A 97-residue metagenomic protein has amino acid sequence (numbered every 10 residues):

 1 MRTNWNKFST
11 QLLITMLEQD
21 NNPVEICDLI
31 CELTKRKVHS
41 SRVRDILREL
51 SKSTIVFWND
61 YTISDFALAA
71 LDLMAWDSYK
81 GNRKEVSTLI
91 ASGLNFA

Functional and structural regions predicted by a protein language model:
M1-W5, V24-H39, D60-D77: Structural detector for internal amphipathic alpha-helices that build alpha-solenoid repeat scaffolds
R2-L17, K37-T54, W76-S87: Amphipathic alpha-helical scaffolding segments comprising HEAT/armadillo-like alpha-solenoid repeats
Q19-V24, S41, V56-F57, Y61 (+1 more regions): Alpha-helix N-cap/helix-start positions at coil->helix boundaries
L68-A97: Eukaryotic acidic, Ser/Thr-rich intrinsically disordered low-complexity regions
